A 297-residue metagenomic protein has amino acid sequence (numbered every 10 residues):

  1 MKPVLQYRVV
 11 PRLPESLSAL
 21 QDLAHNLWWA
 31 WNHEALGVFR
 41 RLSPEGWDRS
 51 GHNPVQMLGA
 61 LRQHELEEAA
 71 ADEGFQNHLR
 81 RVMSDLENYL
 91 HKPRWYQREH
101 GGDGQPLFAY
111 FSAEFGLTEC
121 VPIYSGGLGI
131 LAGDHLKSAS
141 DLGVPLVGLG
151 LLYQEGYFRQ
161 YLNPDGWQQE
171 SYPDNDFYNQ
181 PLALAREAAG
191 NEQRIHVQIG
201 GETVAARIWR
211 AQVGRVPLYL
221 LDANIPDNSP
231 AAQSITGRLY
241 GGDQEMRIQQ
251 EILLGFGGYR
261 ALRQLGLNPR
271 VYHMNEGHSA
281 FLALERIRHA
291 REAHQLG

Functional and structural regions predicted by a protein language model:
M1-G297: Catalytic cores of carbohydrate-active enzymes across secretory and cytosolic contexts
